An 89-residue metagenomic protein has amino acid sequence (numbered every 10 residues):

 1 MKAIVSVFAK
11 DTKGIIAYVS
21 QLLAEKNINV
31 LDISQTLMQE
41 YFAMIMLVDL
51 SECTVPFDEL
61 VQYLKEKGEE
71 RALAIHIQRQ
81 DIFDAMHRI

Functional and structural regions predicted by a protein language model:
M1-I89: A conserved regulatory-domain signal marking ACT and ACT-like small-molecule sensing domains and adjacent regulatory
